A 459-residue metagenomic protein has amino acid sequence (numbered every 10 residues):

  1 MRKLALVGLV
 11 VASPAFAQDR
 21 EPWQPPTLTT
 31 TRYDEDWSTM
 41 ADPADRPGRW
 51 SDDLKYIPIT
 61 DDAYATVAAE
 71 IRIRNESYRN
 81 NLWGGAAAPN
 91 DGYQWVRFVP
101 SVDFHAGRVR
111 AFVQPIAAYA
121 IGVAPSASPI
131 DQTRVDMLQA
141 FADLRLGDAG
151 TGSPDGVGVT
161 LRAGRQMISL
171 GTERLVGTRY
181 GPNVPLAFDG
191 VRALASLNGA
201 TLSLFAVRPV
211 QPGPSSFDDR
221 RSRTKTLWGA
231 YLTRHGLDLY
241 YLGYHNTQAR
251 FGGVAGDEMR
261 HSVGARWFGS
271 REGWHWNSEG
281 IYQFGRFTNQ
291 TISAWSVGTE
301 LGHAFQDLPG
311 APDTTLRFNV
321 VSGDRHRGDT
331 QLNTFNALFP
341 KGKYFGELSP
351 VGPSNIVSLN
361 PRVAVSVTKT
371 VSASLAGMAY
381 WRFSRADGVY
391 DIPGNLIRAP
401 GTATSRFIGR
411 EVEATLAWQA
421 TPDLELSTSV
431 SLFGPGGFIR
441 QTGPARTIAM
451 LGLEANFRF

Functional and structural regions predicted by a protein language model:
M1-V7: Sec-dependent signal peptide recognition, specifically the positively charged N-region followed immediately by
V10-D91, P129, G310-F318, H326 (+1 more regions): N-terminal periplasmic/intermembrane-space "pro-region" immediately following the signal or transit peptide
P22-R46, G252-G253, Q290-T402: Extracellular/periplasmic loop regions
E70-R74, Q114-A118, G164-I168, V207-P209 (+8 more regions): Outer-membrane beta-barrel pore domains and translocons
S77-V96, H105-V159, R174-G177, S215 (+6 more regions): Surface-exposed loop and membrane-interface regions of Gram-negative outer-membrane beta-barrel proteins
Y78-N81, A118-V123, M167-R174, F205-P214 (+6 more regions): Flexible, solvent-exposed coil segments and beta strand-coil junctions, predominantly the extracellular/periplasmic
A140, R145-L161, R174-G328, A386 (+3 more regions): Signature for the C-terminal beta-barrel architecture of outer-membrane proteins
T421-E454, R458: Predominantly the C-terminal beta-signal and adjacent terminal strand-loop region of outer-membrane beta-barrel
